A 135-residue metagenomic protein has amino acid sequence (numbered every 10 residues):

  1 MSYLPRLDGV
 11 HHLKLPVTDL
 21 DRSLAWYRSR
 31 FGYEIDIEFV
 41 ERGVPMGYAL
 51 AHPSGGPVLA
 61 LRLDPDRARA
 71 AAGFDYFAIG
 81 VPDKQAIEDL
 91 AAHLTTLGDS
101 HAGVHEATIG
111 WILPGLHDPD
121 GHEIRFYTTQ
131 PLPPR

Functional and structural regions predicted by a protein language model:
M1-L7, K14, M46-Y48, L61: Conserved N-terminal glycine/acidic-rich loop preference
M1-R6, H12, E38, A91-R135: Vicinal oxygen chelate
G9-T18, Y48-A49, A68-H93, I112-H117: Vicinal oxygen chelate
P16-V58: Core segments of cupin and vicinal oxygen chelate
L59-D64, D99: Short amphipathic beta-strand starts and helix->beta connectors
R62-R67, T128-P131: Acetyl-CoA-dependent GNAT
